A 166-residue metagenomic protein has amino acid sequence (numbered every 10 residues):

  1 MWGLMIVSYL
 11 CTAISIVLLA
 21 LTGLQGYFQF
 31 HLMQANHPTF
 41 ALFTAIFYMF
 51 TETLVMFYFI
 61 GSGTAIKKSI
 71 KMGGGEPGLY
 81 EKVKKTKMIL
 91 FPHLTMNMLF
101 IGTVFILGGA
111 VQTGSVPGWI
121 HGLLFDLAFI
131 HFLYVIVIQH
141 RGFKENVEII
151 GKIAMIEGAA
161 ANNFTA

Functional and structural regions predicted by a protein language model:
W2-L10, Y80-V104: Loop-to-transmembrane boundary segments
W2-Y27, A154-N163: Alpha-helical transmembrane segments of integral membrane proteins, especially early/N-terminal helices
S8-S15, A41-T44, H93-F100, H121-A128: Hydrophobic alpha-helical transmembrane segments of polytopic
I16-A20, A35-G63, I130-Q139: Hydrophobic alpha-helical membrane-embedded segments
L18-Q25, L94-P117: Alpha-helical transmembrane segments and their membrane-interface junctions in multi-pass membrane proteins
L54-M72, I136-I153: Inner-leaflet juxtamembrane helices
S69-H93, I153-A166: Short membrane-interface loop/juxtamembrane segments of multi-pass integral membrane proteins
G114-I156: Alpha-helical transmembrane segments and their immediate juxtamembrane interface regions
